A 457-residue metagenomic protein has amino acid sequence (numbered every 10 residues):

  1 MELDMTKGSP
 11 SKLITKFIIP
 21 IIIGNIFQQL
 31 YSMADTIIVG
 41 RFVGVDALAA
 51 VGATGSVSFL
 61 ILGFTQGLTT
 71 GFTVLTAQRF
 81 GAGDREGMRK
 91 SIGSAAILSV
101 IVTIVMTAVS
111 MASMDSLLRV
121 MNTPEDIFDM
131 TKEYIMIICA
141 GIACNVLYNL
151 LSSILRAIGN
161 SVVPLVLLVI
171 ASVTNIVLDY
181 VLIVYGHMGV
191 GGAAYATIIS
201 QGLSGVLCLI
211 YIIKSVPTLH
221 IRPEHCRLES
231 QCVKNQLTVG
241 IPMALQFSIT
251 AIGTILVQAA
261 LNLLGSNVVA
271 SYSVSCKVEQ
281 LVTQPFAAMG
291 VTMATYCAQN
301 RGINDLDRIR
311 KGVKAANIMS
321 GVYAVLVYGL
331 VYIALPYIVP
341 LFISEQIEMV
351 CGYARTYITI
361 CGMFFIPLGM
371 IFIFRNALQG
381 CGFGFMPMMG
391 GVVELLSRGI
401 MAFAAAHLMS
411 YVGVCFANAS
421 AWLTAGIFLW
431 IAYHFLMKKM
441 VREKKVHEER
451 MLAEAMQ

Functional and structural regions predicted by a protein language model:
M1-I18, T76-G141, Y185-I241, C297-F364 (+1 more regions): Short alpha-helical transmembrane segments in multi-pass integral membrane proteins
M5-F42, S56-G71, L75, V100-T107 (+4 more regions): N-terminal transmembrane alpha-helices
K16-D35, I137, A171, S200-S204 (+3 more regions): Transmembrane helical elements of multi-pass membrane transporters/channels
I21, N25, I37, V74 (+14 more regions): Transmembrane alpha-helix boundary and packing residues in multipass membrane permease domains and related
N25-Q29, G63, T103, T107 (+12 more regions): Residue-level hotspots within the lipid-embedded alpha helices of multi-pass solute transporters
I26, L30-L48, L118-E125, V181-M188 (+4 more regions): Helix-terminus/linker motif at the lipid-water interface of multi-pass membrane proteins
L48-A108, N145-P164, S271-L335, L368-G390: Small-residue-rich hydrophobic transmembrane alpha-helices
T69, I138-R156, P164-S172, A193-C208 (+4 more regions): Short runs within selected transmembrane alpha-helices of multi-pass transporters and secretion channels
